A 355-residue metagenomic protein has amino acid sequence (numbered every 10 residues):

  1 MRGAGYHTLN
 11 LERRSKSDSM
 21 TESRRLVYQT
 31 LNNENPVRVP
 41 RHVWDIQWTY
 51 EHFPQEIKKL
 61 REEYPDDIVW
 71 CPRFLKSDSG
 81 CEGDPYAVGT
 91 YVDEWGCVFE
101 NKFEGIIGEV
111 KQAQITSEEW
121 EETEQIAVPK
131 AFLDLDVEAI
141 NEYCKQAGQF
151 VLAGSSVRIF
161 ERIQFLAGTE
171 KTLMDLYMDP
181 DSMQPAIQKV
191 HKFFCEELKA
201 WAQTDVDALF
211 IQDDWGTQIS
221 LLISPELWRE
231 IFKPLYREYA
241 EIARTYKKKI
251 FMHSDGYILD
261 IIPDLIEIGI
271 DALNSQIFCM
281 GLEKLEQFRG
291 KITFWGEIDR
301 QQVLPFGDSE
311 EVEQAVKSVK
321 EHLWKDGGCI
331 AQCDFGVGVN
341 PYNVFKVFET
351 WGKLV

Functional and structural regions predicted by a protein language model:
R2-E51, E56, V92, N101 (+1 more regions): Active-site loop segments of alpha/beta catalytic cores
T49-D84: Segments that shape or occlude catalytic/ligand-binding pockets
Y64-P72, K111-I126, S155-L166: An N-terminal domain-start capping segment
C81-P129, Q146-F150: A contiguous, low-structure linker/loop signature
